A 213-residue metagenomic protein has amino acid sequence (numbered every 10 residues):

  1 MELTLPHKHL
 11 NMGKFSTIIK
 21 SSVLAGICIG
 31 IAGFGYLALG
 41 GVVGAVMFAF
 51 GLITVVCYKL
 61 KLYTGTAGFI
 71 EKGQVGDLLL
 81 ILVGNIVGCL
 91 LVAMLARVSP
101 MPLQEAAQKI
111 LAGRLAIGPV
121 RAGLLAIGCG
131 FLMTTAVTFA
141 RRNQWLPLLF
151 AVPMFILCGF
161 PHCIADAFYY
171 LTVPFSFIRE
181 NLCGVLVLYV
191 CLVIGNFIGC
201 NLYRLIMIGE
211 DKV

Functional and structural regions predicted by a protein language model:
M1-V213: Alpha-helical transmembrane segments and their helix-helix packing motifs
